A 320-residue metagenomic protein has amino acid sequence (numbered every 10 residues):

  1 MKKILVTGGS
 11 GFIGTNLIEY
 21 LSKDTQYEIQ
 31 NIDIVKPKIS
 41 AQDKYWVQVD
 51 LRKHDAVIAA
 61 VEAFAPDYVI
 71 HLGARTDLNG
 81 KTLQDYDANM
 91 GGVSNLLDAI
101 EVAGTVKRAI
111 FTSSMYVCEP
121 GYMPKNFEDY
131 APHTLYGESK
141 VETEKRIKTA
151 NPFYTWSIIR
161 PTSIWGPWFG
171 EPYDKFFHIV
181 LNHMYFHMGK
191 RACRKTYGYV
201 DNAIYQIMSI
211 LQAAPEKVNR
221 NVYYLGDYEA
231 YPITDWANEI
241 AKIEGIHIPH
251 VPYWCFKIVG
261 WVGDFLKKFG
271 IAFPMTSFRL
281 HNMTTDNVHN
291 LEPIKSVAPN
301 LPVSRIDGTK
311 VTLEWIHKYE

Functional and structural regions predicted by a protein language model:
I4-D24: N-terminal Rossmann NAD(P)H-binding glycine-rich loop of SDR-like oxidoreductase domains
K44, L51-N89, V102, P120-P124: NAD(P)H-binding glycine-rich loop region in Rossmannoid oxidoreductase-like domains and their noncatalytic homologs
N95-L135: Conserved Rossmann-fold NAD(P)-dependent oxidoreductase catalytic core, especially the SDR/UDP-sugar
C118-E119, S157-K175: Flexible, glycine-rich beta-alpha linker
A131-S157: Active-site Tyr-X1-5-Lys
F169-K175, G189-Q212, R220-N221: Substrate-positioning beta->alpha
A213-P274, V303-R305, T309-L313, Y319-E320: Mid/C-terminal beta-alpha module of Rossmann-like enzyme folds, strongest in SDR-family dehydrogenases/epimerases
K257-V297: A hydrophobic C-terminal alpha-helical subdomain
